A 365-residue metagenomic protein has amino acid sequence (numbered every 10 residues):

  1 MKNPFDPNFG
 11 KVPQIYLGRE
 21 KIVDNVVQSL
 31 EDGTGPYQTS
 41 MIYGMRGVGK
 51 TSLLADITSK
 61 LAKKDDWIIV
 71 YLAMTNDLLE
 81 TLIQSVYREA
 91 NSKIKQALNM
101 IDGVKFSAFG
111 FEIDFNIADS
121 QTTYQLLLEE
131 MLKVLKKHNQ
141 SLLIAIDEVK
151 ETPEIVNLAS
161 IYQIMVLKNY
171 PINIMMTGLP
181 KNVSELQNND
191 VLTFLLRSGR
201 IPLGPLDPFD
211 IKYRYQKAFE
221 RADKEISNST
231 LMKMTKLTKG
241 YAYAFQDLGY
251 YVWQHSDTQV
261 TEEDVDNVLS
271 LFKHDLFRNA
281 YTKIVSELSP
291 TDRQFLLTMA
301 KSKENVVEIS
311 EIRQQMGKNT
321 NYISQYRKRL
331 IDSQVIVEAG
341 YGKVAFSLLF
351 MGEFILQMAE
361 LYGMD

Functional and structural regions predicted by a protein language model:
M1-S40, Q96, F350, M364-D365: A short, basic N-terminal segment
K2-N3, H274-D365: C-terminal leucine-rich, beta-strand-based interaction scaffolds used for sensing/assembly
G35-D56: Walker A/P-loop nucleotide-binding motif
S40-M41, A55, S59-D77: Conserved catalytic segments around the Walker B and adjacent sensor/switch elements of P-loop NTPase domains
W67, N188-G204: A short helix-turn-beta junction within AAA+ P-loop NTPase domains corresponding to the substrate/partner-engaging
L79-F109: Conserved NTP-binding/hydrolysis module of P-loop NTPases
I117-K181, N189-V191: Conserved Walker B catalytic segment
Q216-N279: Amphipathic alpha-helical "lid/sensor" segments that cap RecA-like P-loop NTPase cores
